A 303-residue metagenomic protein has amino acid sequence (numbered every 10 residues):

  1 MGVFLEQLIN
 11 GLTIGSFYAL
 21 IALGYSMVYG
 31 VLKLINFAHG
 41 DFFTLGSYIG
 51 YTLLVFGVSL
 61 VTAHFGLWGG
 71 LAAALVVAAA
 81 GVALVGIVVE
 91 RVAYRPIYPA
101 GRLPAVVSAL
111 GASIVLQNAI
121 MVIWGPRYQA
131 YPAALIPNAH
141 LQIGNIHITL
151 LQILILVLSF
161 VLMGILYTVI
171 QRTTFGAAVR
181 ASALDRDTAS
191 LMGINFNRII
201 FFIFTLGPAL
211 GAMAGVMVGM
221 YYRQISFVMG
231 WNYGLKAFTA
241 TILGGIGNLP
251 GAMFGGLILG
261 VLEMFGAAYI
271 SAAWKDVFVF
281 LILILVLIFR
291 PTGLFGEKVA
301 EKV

Functional and structural regions predicted by a protein language model:
M1-I21, I49, L60-A74, A100-P104 (+6 more regions): Membrane-interfacial amphipathic/re-entrant helices at transmembrane-helix boundaries
G2-F17, V169-T174, I200-T241, E263-V277: Inter-helical junctions in multi-pass inner-membrane proteins, predominant in energy-converting antiporter-like
F4-L54, V88-P104, L243-L249: Single transmembrane alpha-helix segments in multi-pass membrane proteins
I14, H147-I225, L249-G255: Helix-loop-helix "hairpin" substructures at the membrane interface of multi-pass membrane proteins
K33-F37, V76, V82, R180 (+1 more regions): Glycine-rich phosphate-binding loops of nucleotide-dependent enzymes
G40-F42, Y222-L249, G255, V279 (+1 more regions): Glycine-rich helix-loop "coupling/hinge" segments at transmembrane-helix boundaries in multipass transporters
V61-A112, A119, F254-L259, E263 (+1 more regions): Alpha-helical transmembrane segments within multi-pass membrane transporters and channels
P96-I97, R102-R172, I199, R223 (+5 more regions): Transmembrane helix-bundle core of multi-pass membrane transporters and related energy-transducing complexes
